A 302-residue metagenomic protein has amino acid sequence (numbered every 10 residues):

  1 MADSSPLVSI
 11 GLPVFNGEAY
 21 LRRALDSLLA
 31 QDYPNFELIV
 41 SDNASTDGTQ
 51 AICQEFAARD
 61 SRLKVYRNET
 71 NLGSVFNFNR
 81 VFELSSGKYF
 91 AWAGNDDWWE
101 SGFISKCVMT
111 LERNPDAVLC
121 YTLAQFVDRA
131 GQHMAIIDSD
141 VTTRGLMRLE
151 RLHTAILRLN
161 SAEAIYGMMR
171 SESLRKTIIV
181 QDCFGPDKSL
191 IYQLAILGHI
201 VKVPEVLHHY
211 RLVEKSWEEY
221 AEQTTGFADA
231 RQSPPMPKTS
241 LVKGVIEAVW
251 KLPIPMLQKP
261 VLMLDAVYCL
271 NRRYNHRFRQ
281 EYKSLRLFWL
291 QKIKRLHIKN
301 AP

Functional and structural regions predicted by a protein language model:
M1-S27: N-proximal low-complexity "stem/linker" segments adjacent to membrane-targeting elements
I10, E83, G145-G226: Conserved nucleotide-sugar donor-binding catalytic segment
R22, D47-E55, G102: Acidic helix N-cap motif at the loop->helix transition within catalytic regions of sugar-transfer enzymes
D26-N35: Short, acidic, metal-binding catalytic loop of nucleotide-sugar glycosyltransferases
D42-A51, T70, G94: A conserved acidic beta->alpha catalytic loop
N68-S85, W98, K106: Glycine-rich, basic loop-to-helix element that forms the pyrophosphate-binding segment of sugar-nucleotide handling
F90: Short aromatic/hydrophobic "clamp" motif used to bind/position activated sugar donors
G102-I136: Conserved donor NDP-sugar-binding/catalytic core segment of glycosyltransferases
